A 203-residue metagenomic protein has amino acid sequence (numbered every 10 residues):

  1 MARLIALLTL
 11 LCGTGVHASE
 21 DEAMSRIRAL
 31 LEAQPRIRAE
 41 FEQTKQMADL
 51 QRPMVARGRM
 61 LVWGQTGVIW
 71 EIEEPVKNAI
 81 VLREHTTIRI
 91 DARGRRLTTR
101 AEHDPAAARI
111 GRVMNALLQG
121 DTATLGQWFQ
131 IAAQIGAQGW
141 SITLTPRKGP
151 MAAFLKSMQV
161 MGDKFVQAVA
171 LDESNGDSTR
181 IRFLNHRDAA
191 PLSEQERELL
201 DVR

Functional and structural regions predicted by a protein language model:
I5-G13: Bacterial N-terminal signal peptides
V16-E20: Boundary at the C-terminal end of the N-terminal hydrophobic targeting segment
E22-A23, R28-M47, R52-P53, I90-P146: Flexible, processing/modification-adjacent segments and terminal tails in exported/periplasmic/extracellular proteins
P35-Q43, A56-M60, T66-W70: One face of beta-strands
F41, V68-I72, T87-I90, I142-L144 (+1 more regions): Short hydrophobic/aromatic-rich beta-strand segments that constitute the beta-sheet cores of beta-sandwich/beta-barrel
V55-R57, V76, A152-K156: Short, surface-exposed coil-to-beta transition loops
R59-R112, T179-R180: An acidic-aromatic
T122-R203: Gly/Pro-enriched, hydrophobic low-complexity segments that function as extracytoplasmic propeptides/linkers
